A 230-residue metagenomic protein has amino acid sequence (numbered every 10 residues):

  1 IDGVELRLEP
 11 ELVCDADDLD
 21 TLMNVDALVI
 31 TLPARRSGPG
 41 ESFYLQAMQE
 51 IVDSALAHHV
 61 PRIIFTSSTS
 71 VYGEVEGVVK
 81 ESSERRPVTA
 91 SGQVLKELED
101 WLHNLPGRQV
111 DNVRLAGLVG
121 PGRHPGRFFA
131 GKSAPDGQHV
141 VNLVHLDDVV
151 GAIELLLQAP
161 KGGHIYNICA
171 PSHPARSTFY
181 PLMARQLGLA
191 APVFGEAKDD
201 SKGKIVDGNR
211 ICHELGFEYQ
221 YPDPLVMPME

Functional and structural regions predicted by a protein language model:
D2-D26: Conserved Rossmann-fold cofactor-binding substructure of NAD(P)-dependent oxidoreductases
M23-I64, E97: NAD(P)-cofactor binding segment of oxidoreductase domains
E50-V88: Conserved Rossmann-fold NAD(P)-dependent oxidoreductase catalytic core, especially the SDR/UDP-sugar
S68, E97-P121: Conserved beta-loop-beta element that borders a ligand/cofactor-binding pocket
Q93-K96, R108-Q109, G120-G131, L155-Y166 (+1 more regions): Glycine/proline-rich active-site loop of Rossmann-fold NAD(P)-dependent oxidoreductases
R114-L115, H124-P125, A134-L157: Substrate-positioning beta->alpha
V150-G208: Mid/C-terminal beta-alpha module of Rossmann-like enzyme folds, strongest in SDR-family dehydrogenases/epimerases
Q158, D199-E230: C-terminal amphipathic/interface module of NAD(P)-dependent oxidoreductases and related NAD-binding regulators
